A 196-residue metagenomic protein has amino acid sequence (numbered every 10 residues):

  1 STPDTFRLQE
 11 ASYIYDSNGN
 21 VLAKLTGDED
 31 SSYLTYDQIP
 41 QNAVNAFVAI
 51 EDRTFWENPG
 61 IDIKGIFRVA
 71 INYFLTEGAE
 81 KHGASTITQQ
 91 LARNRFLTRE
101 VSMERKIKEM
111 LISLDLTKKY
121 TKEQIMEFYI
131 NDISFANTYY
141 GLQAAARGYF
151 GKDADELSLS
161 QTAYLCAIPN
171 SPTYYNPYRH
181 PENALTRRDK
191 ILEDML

Functional and structural regions predicted by a protein language model:
S1-S17, L22, T54-F55, F74: N-terminal type II signal-anchor transmembrane helix that functions as the membrane-insertion/stop-transfer segment
T5-R7, I14-Y15, I39-N42, K119-T121 (+1 more regions): Extracellular/periplasmic catalytic domains that process cell-envelope and extracellular macromolecules
F6, T26, P59-K64, M103-K106: Short, glycine-/polar-rich solvent-exposed loops and beta-turns at beta-strand/coil boundaries
G19, N45-V48, K190, M195: Active-site SXXK
K24-S32, N72, N170-Y174: Acidic/histidine-rich, surface-exposed loop or edge segments in extracytoplasmic proteins
G27-Y36, I50, M110: N-terminal post-signal-peptidase region of extra-cytosolic proteins
T35-I87, Q143, F150: Flexible, acidic/glycine-enriched loop-and-adjacent beta/alpha segments that face the extracytoplasmic/periplasmic side
A79-L196: Non-catalytic, structured segments within soluble enzyme domains
